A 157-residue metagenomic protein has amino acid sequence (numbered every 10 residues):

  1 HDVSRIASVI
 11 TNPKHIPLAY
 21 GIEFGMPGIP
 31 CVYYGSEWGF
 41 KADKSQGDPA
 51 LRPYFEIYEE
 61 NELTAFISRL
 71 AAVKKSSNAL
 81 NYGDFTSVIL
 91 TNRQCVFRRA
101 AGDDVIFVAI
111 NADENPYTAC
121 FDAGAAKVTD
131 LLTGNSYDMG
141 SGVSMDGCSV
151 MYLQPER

Functional and structural regions predicted by a protein language model:
H1-T11: Active-site clefts of carbohydrate-active enzymes
T11-P17, P27, V32, S36-R157: Carbohydrate-interacting/catalytic domains
